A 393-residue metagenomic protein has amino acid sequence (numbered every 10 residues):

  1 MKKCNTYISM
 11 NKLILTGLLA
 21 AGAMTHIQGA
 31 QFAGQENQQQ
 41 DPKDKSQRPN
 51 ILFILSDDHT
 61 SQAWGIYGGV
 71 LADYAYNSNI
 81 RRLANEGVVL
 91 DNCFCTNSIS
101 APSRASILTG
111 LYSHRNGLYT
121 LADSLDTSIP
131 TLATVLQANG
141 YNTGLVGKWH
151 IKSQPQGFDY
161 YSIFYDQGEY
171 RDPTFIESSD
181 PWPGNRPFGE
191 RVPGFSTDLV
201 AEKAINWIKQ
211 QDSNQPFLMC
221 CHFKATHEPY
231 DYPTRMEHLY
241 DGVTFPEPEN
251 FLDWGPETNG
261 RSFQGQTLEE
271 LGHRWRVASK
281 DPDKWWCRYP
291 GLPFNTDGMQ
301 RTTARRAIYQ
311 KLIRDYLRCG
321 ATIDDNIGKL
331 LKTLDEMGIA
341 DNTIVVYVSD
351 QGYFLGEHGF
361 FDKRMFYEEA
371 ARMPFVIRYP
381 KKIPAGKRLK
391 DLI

Functional and structural regions predicted by a protein language model:
K2, I27-I393: Formylglycine-dependent sulfatase
K2-L15: Bacterial N-terminal signal peptides that target proteins for export
I8, G17-L18, S98, L330: A ubiquitous, low-specificity "background" feature that marks scattered single residues across proteins without
K12-H26: Bacterial N-terminal signal peptides
